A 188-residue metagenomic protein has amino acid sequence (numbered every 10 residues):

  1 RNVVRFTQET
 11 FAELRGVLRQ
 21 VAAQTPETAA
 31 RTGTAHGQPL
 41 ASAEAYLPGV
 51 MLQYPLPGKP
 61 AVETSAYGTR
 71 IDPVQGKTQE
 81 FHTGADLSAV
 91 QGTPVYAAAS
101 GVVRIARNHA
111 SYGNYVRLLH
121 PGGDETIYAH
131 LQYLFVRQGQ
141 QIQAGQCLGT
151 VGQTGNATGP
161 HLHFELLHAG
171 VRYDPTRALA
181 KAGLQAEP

Functional and structural regions predicted by a protein language model:
R1-A61: Non-catalytic extracellular/periplasmic "stalk" and linker regions immediately N-terminal to catalytic or recognition
Q53-P188: Catalytic cores of peptidoglycan-degrading enzymes
